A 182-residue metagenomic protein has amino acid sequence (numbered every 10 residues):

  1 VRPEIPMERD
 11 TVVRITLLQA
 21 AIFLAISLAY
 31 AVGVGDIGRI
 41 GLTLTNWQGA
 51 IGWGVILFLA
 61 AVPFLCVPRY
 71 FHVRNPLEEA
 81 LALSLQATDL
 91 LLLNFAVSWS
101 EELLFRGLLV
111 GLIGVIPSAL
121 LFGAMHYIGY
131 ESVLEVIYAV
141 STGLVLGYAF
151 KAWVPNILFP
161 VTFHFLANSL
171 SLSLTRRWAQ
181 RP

Functional and structural regions predicted by a protein language model:
R2, P6-D10, R14-I15, A31-V97 (+2 more regions): Juxtamembrane helix-loop-helix connectors linking adjacent transmembrane helices in multi-pass membrane enzymes
T16-I26, I56-L57: Alpha-helical transmembrane segments
F23-L24, I40, N168, L172: A generic signature of intrinsically disordered, low-complexity regions enriched in glycine/proline and charged/polar
I26, Q48-A50, S132-V133: Residues in flexible loops and secondary-structure boundaries
A29-A31, F58, G147, K151: Hydrophobic alpha-helical segments of integral membrane proteins
Y70-V73, A82-P182: Transmembrane helix-loop-helix hairpins at the membrane interface of multi-pass integral membrane proteins
